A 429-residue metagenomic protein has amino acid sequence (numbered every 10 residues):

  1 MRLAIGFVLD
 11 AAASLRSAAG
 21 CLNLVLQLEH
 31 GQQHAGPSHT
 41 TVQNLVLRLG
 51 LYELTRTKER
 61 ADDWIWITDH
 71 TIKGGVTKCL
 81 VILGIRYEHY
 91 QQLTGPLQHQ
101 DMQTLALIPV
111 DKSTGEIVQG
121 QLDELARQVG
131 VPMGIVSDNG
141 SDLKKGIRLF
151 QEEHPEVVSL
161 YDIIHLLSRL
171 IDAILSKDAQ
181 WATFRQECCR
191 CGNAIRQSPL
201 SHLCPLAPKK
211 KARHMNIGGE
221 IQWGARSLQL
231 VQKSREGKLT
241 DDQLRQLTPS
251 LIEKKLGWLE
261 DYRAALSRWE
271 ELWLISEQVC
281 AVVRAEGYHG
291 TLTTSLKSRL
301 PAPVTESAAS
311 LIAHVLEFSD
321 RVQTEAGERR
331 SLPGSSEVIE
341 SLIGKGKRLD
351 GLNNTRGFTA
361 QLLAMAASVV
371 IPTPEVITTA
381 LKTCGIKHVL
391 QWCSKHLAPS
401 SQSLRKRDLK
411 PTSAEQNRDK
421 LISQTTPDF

Functional and structural regions predicted by a protein language model:
M1-A13: Short, amphipathic alpha-helical "recognition" segments used to contact nucleic acids or chromatin
L3, L15-R16, L24-I135, K145-E153 (+6 more regions): RNase H-like nuclease fold core
L22, N139: Residues that form ligand- and interface-recognition hot spots within folded domains
E59-R60, P155-E156, E328-S331: Short hydrophobic "helix-edge" motifs at membrane interfaces and signal-peptide entry regions
G140-L149, R190-F429: Acidic/histidine-rich catalytic cores and adjacent linkers of DNA breakage/strand-transfer/modification proteins
H154, I164, S168-I171, R330 (+1 more regions): Mg2+-dependent endonuclease catalytic cores in nucleic-acid-processing enzymes, primarily RNase H-like
V158-S176, R356, E375: Catalytic or ion-translocation cores adjacent to nucleophile or general acid/base/metal-coordination motifs in diverse
